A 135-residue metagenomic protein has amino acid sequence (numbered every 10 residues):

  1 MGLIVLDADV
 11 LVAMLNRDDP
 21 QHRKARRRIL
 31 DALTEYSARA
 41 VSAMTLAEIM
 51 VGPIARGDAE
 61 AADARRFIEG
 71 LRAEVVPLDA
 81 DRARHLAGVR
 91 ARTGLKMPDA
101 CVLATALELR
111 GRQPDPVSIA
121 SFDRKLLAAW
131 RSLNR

Functional and structural regions predicted by a protein language model:
M1-A40, I54-R66, N134: Short, well-structured N-terminal submotif of metal-dependent ribonuclease cores
L6-D7, V41-S42, L95-K96, S121-D123 (+1 more regions): Histidine- and aromatic-rich ligand-binding microenvironments
V10-L11, E48-I49, H85: A general alpha-helix detector
L11-V12, L46, L126-L127: A generic structural signal for short hydrophobic patches within well-formed alpha-helices
R26, M44-P77, D81: Active-site-proximal, substrate-binding regions of enzyme catalytic domains and RNA-binding/basic surfaces
E35-Y36, G70-L71, R92: Structured helix-beta-strand junction loops
A73-K125: Active-site neighborhoods of divalent-metal-dependent phosphate/nucleic-acid chemistry enzymes
L127-L133: Short loop/helix-cap segments at secondary-structure boundaries that form the rim of catalytic
